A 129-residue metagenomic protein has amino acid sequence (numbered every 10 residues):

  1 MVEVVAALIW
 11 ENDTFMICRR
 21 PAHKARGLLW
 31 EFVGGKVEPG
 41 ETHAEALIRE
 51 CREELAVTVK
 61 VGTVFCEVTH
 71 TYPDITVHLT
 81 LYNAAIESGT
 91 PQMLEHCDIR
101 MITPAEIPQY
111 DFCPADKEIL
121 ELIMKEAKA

Functional and structural regions predicted by a protein language model:
M1-M16, K36: Conserved N-terminal beta-strand and adjoining loop/helix that marks the start of the Nudix/MutT-like hydrolase domain
E3-V5, D13, V77-T80, C97: Change "...and in nucleic-acid phosphodiester-cleaving endonucleases..." to "...and in nucleic-acid processing enzymes
I9-W10, I17, I86, M101: Conserved hydrophobic "DFG−1" position in protein kinase catalytic cores
T14-E53: Conserved Nudix-box catalytic region and its N-terminal flanking loop in Nudix hydrolases and closely related
A46-R52, V64, Y82, I99 (+1 more regions): Hydrophobic packing within well-folded, soluble alpha/beta domains
E54-V61: Short secondary-structure junctions
T58, C66-T90, R100, I123: Active-site-adjacent beta-strand/loop module that shapes the phosphate/pyrophosphate-binding cleft
N83, Q92-I123: NUDIX/MutT-family hydrolases
